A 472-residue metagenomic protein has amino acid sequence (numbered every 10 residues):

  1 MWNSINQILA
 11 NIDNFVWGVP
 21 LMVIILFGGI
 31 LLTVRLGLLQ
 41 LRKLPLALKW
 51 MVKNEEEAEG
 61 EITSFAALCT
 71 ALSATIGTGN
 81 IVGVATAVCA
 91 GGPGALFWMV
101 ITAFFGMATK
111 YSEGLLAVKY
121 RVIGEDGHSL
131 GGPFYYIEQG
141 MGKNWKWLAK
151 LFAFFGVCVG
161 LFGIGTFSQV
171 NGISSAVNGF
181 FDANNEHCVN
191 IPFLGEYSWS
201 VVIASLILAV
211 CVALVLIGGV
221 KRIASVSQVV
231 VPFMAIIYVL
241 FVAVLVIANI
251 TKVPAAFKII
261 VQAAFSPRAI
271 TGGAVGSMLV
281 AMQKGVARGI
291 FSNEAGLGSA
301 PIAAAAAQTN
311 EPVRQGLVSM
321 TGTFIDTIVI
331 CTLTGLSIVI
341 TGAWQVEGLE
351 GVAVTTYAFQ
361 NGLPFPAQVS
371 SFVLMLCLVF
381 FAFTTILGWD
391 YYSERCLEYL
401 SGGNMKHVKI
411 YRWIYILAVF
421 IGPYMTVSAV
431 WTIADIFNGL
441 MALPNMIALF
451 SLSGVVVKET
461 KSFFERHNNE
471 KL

Functional and structural regions predicted by a protein language model:
M1-T78, V88-A95, G106, F420 (+1 more regions): N-terminal alpha-helical transmembrane segments of multi-pass membrane transport and channel/translocase proteins
I5, L36-Q40, G79-V84, G160-I173 (+6 more regions): Transmembrane helix-loop junctions in multi-pass membrane proteins
A10-L46, C89-H128, L148, D326-L333 (+2 more regions): Extracellular loop-to-transmembrane helix junctions
I24-L31, L36-L48, V170-V177, W199-V261 (+2 more regions): Membrane-interface loop-to-helix entry segments
G28-T33, S73, T102-G127, F134 (+3 more regions): Helix-loop-helix module between adjacent transmembrane segments
T33, Y111-R121, E125, V242-I259 (+4 more regions): Extracellular/periplasmic helix-exit of transmembrane alpha-helices
L38-S64, T86-V88, G92-L96, V100 (+5 more regions): Flexible loop linkers connecting adjacent transmembrane helices in multi-pass alpha-helical membrane transporters
E57-A90, L116-G140, L151-F154, C158 (+2 more regions): Alpha-helical membrane segments and immediately flanking helix-loop junctions that form or couple to the substrate/ion
